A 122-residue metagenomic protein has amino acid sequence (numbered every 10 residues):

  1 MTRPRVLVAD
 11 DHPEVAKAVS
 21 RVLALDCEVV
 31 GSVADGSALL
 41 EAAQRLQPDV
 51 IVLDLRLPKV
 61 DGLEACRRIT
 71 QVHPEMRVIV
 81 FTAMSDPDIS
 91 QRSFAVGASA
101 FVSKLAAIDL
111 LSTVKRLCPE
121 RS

Functional and structural regions predicted by a protein language model:
A9-D10, V33, I51: Conserved sequence signature across two-component system core domains
P13-G31: Two-component/phosphorelay signaling modules centered on CheY-like receiver
D35-A38, D61-E64: Acidic catalytic/metal-coordinating carboxylates
Q44-L46, R68-M76, V96: Conserved phosphotransfer cores of two-component systems
P58: The feature encodes the CheY-like receiver
E64, S85-S103, I108-S112: Alpha4 helix (beta4-alpha4-beta5 surface) of REC/receiver domains from two-component response regulators
